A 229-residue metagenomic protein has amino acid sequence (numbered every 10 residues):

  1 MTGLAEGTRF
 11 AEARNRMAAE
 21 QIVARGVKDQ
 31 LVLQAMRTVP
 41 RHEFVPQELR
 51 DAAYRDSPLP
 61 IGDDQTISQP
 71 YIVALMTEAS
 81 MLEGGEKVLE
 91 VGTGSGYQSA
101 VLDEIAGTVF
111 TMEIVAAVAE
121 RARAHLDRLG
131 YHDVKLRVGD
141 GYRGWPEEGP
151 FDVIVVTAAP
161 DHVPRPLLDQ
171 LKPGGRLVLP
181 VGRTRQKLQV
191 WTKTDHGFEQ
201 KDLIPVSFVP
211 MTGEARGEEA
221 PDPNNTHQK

Functional and structural regions predicted by a protein language model:
M1-L89, Y97-V101, I105, V118-H132 (+1 more regions): Class I SAM-dependent transferase core
E43, V73, D169, N224-T226: A generic alpha-helix propensity feature with a strong bias for hydrophobic helices
M81-F198, T226-K229: Conserved nucleotide-cofactor-binding alpha/beta core module
T212-K229: Short, surface-exposed secondary-structure junctions/capping segments
